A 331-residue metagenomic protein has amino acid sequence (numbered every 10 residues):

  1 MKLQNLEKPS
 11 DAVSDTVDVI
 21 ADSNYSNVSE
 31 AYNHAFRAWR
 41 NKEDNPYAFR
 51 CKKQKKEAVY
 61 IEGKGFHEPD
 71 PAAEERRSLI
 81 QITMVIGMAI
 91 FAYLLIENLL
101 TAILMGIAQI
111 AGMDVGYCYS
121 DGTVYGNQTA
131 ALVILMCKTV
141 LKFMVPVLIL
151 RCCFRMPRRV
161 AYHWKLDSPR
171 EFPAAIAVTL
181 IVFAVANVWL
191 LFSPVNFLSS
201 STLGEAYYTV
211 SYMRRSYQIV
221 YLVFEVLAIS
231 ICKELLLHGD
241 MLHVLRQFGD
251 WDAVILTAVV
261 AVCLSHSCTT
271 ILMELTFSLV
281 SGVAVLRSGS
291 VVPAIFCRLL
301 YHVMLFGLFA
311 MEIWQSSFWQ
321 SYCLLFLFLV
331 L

Functional and structural regions predicted by a protein language model:
M1-V160, L305-L331: N-terminal, membrane-interfacial amphipathic/helix-forming hydrophobic leader that caps and precedes the first
E62-S78, T123-V124, C137, R151 (+12 more regions): Amphipathic, alpha-helical segments enriched in basic
S78-I86, N127, A131, L135 (+8 more regions): Residue-level signature of transmembrane alpha-helical entry/exit and packing/kink sites in multi-pass membrane
I86-N98, A102, T139-M144, F172-N187 (+8 more regions): Alpha-helical transmembrane spans of integral membrane proteins, capturing the lipid-embedded, hydrophobic core of TM
L99, I103-I110, L148-C152, A184 (+8 more regions): Structural signature of transmembrane alpha-helix termini at the membrane-water interface
M105-T129, R158-L235, H243: Juxtamembrane helix-loop-helix connectors linking adjacent transmembrane helices in multi-pass membrane enzymes
Y217-L331: Transmembrane helix-loop-helix hairpins at the membrane interface of multi-pass integral membrane proteins
